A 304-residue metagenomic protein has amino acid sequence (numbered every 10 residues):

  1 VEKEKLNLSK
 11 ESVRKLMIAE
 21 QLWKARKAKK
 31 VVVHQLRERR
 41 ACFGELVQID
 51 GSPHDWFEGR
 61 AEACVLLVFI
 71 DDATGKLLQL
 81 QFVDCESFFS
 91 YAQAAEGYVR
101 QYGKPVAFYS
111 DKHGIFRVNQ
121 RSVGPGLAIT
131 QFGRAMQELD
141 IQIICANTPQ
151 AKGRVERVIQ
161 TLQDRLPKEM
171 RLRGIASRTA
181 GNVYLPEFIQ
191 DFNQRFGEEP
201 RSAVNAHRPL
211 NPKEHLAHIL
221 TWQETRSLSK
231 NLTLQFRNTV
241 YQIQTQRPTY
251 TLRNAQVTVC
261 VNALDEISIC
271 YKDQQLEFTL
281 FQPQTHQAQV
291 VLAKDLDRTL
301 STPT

Functional and structural regions predicted by a protein language model:
V1-D55, Q120, L127, N205-H215: Basic, flexible linker segments flanking DNA-binding modules in nucleic acid-interacting mobile-element proteins
K3, A19, Q101, Q137-E138 (+1 more regions): Residues at alpha-helix termini
N7, C42-L66, D72-A180: RNase H-like DDE/DDD metal-dependent nuclease/strand-transfer catalytic core used by mobile genetic elements
R14, E96, G133, I189 (+1 more regions): Short glycine-/small-residue-rich flexible loop motifs, especially phosphate/cofactor-binding loops
I70-D71, V261: Hydrophobic alpha-helical segments, especially N-terminal targeting/anchoring helices
N147-T148, P167-V183, A206, V240-T249 (+1 more regions): Short, solvent-exposed helix-loop connector elements
D164-R171, I175, P186-R201: Short helix-capping and hinge/turn segments at secondary-structure transitions, especially at repeat and domain
I189-T304: C-terminal, beta-rich DNA-binding module of retroviral/retroelements integrases
